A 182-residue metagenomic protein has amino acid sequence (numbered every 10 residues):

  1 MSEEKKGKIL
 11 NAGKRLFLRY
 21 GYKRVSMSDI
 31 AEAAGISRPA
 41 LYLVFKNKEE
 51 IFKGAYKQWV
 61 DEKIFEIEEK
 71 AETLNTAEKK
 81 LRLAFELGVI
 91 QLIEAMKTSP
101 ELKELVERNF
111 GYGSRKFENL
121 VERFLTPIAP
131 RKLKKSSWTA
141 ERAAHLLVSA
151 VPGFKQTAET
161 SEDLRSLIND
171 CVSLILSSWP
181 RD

Functional and structural regions predicted by a protein language model:
M1-E3, D182: N-terminal intrinsically disordered/low-complexity leader segments
K8, A12, L16, Y20-E50 (+1 more regions): Helix-turn-helix
R19-K23, L74, A95: Short coil/turn segments at alpha/beta junctions that flank glycine-rich nucleotide-binding fingerprints
G54, I67-E94, A144-L147: Hydrophobic alpha-helical connector segments
K57-I64: Short, basic, alpha-helical segments at the C-terminal edge of helix-turn-helix-like DNA-binding modules
D61, N109-H145: Amphipathic alpha-helical packing segments from all-alpha helical-bundle domains
K79-R115, Q156: Amphipathic alpha-helical segments used for helix-helix packing
S99-E104, K132-I175, D182: Hydrophobic/aromatic-rich alpha-helical bundle segments in the mid-to-C-terminal region
